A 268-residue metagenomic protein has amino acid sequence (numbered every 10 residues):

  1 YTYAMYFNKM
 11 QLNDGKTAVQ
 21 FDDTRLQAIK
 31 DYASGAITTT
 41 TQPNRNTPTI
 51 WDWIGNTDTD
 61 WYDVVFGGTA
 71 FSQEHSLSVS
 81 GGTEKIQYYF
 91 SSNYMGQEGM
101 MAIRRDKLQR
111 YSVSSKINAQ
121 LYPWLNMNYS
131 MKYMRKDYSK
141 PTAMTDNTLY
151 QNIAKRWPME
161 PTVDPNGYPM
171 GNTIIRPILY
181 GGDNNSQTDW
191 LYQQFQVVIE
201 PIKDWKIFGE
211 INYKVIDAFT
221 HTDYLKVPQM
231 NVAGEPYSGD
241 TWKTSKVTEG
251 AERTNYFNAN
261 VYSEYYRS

Functional and structural regions predicted by a protein language model:
Y1-D58, Y89, M95, G99-Y192 (+1 more regions): Surface-exposed loop/interface segments of Gram-negative outer-membrane beta-barrel transport/assembly proteins
K16, V65-F66: C-terminal beta-signal and adjacent terminal beta-strands/loops of Gram-negative outer-membrane beta-barrel proteins
D60-Y62: N-terminal entry motif of extracellular EGF-like repeats
G68-T69, V79-G82: Outer-membrane beta-barrel initiation region
A70-S72, R110-Y111: Short solvent-exposed loop/turn micro-motifs enriched in small/polar/acidic residues
S72, T83-E84, N118-W124, E200-I202 (+1 more regions): Outer-membrane beta-barrel channels and translocator barrels
S76-S80, K116, Q194-Q196, E200 (+1 more regions): Outer-membrane beta-barrel architecture
W205: An active-site-proximal structural segment forming one wall of the substrate-binding cleft that immediately precedes
